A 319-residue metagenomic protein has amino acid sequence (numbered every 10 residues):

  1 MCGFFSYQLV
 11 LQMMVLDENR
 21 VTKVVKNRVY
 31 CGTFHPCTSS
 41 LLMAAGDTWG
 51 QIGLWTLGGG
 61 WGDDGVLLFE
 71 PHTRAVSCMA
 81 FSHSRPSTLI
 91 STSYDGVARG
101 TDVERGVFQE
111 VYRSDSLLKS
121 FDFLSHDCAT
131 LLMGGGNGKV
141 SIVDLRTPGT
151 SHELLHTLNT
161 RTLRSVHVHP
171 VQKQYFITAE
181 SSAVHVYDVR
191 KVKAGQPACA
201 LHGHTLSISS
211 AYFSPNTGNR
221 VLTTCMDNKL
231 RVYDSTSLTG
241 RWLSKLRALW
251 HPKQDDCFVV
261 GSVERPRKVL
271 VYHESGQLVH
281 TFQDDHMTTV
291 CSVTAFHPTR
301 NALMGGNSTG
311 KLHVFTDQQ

Functional and structural regions predicted by a protein language model:
M1-V29: Intrinsically disordered terminal extensions that flank WD40 beta-propeller domains in eukaryotic WD-repeat scaffold
T22-V29, F69-V76, H83, Y112-L118 (+6 more regions): WD40/WD-repeat beta-propeller blade N-cap
G32, I52-T56, T92, A98-V103 (+6 more regions): WD40-repeat beta-propellers
T33-S40, M79-P86, D122-A129, V166-K173 (+4 more regions): Loop/turn segments within WD40 beta-propeller blades
M43, L89, L131, Y175-F176 (+3 more regions): Hydrophobic beta-strand positions that form the internal "hydrophobic ladder" of WD40/Gbeta-like beta-propeller blades
G46-W49, T92-D95, G134-N137, L145 (+4 more regions): Conserved strand-to-loop turn within each blade of WD40 beta-propeller repeats
N216, T223-V232, G240-E274: Loop/turn-rich, solvent-exposed surfaces of beta-rich toroidal or solenoidal domains
R265-Q319: C-terminal interaction modules of eukaryotic adaptor/scaffold proteins
